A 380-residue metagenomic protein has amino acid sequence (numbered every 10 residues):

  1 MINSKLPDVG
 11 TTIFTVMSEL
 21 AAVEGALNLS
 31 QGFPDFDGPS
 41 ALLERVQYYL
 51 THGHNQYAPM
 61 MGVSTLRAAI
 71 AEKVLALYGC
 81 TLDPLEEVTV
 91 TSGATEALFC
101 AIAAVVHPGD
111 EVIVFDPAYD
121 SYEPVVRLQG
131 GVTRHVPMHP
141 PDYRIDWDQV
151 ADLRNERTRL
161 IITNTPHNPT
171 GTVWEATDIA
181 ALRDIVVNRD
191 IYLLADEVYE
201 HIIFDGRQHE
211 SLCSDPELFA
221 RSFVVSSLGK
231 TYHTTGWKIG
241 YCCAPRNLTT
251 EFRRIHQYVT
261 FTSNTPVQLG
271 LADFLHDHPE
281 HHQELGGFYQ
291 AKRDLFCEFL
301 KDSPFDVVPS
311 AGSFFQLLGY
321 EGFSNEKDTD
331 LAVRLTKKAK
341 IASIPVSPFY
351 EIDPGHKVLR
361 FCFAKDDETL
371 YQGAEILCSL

Functional and structural regions predicted by a protein language model:
I2-G93, C100, F274-D277: N-terminal small-domain helix-loop-helix segment of the aminotransferase-like
H54, F252-H256, L275-E298, N325-K327: Structural signature of PLP-dependent enzymes
E72, A151, R334-S343, F349-L380: PLP-dependent enzyme catalytic core of the Aspartate aminotransferase-like
A104-V126: Conserved PLP-anchoring active-site segment centered on the Schiff-base-forming lysine
L128-R134: A short helix-loop-beta submotif of the ANL/AMP-binding
M138-D205: Active-site phosphate-binding strand-loop segment of PLP-dependent enzymes
D215-E251, S263: Active-site PLP attachment segment
A272, F288-C297, V307-Y320: Conserved glycine-rich beta-strand-loop-beta hairpin in the small C-terminal domain of fold type I
